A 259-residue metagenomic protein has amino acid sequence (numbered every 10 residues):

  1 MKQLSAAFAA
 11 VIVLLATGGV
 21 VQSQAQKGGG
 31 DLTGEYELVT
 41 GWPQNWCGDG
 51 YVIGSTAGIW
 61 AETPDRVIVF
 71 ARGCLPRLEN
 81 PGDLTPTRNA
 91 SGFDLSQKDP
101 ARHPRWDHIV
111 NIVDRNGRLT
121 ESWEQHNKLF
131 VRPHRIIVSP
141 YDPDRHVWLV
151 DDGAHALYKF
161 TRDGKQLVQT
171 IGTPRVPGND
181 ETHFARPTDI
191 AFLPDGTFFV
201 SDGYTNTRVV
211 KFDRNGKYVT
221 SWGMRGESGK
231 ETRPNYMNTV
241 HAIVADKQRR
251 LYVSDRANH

Functional and structural regions predicted by a protein language model:
A7-G18: Bacterial N-terminal signal peptides
K27-V52: A short helix->beta-strand "capping" segment at the edge of beta-propeller domains
W46, C74-D144, P174-P177: Blade-loop segments of beta-propeller domains
G50-T63, R105-H108, N127-R145, V176-T197 (+1 more regions): Beta-rich, blade/repeat-based domains predominating in secreted/periplasmic proteins but also intracellular
P64, R72-C74, D152-G153, R162 (+3 more regions): Short loop/turn segments immediately following the C-termini of beta-strands
R66-V69, H146-L149, T197-S201, R250-V253: Conserved beta-propeller blade signature
D107-N111, H146, A156-K159, T207-K211 (+1 more regions): A short loop-to-beta-strand structural motif that recurs across blades of beta-propeller domains
V113-R118, T161-K165, D213-K217: Short loop/turn segments that connect beta-strands within beta-propeller blades
